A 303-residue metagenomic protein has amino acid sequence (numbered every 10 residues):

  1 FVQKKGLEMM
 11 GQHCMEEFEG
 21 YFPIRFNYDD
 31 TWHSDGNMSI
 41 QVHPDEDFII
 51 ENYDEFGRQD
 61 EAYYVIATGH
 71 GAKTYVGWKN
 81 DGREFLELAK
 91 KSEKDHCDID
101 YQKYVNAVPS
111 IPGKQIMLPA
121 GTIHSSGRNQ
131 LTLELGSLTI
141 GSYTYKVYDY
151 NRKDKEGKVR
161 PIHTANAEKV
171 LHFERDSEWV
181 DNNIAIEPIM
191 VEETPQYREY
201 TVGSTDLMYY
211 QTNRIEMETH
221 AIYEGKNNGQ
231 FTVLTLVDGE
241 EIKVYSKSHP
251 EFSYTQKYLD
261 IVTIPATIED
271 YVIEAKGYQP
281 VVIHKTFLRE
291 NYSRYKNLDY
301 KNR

Functional and structural regions predicted by a protein language model:
F1-P112, S125-S248, S253, K285-Y295 (+1 more regions): Active-site region of the double-stranded beta-helix
D47-F48, Q115-S125, I140-G141, I222 (+2 more regions): Histidine-centered metal-chelating micro-motifs
L236, I273-K276: Asparagine-centered strand-capping/turn motif at beta-strand->loop junctions
I264-P265, V282-H284: Long terminal accessory segments
I268-E269, Y278-Q279, F287-Y292: A short, acidic, flexible beta-alpha connecting loop/helix-capping segment that sits on the rim of active
